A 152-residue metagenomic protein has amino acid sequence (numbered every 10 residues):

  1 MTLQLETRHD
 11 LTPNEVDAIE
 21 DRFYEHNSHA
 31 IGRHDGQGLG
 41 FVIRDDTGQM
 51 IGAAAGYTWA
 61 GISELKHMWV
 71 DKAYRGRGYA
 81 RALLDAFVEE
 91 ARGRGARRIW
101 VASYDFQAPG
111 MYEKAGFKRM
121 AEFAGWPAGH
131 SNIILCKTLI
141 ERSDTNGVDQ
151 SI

Functional and structural regions predicted by a protein language model:
M1-L11, E141-I152: Conserved N-terminal entry element of GNAT/NAT acetyltransferase domains
I19, Y112, F117: Conserved active-site tyrosine of GNAT-family acetyltransferases
G36-A54: Conserved beta-hairpin
Q49-Y57, I62-W69: Conserved beta-strand in the GNAT
Y74, G78-A86: Conserved acetyl-CoA pyrophosphate-binding loop and the N-cap/start of the following alpha-helix in GNAT-like
A91-Y104: Conserved GNAT acetyl-CoA-binding A-motif
W100-A102, K118-C136: Conserved catalytic-core motifs of GNAT/GCN5-like acyltransferases
